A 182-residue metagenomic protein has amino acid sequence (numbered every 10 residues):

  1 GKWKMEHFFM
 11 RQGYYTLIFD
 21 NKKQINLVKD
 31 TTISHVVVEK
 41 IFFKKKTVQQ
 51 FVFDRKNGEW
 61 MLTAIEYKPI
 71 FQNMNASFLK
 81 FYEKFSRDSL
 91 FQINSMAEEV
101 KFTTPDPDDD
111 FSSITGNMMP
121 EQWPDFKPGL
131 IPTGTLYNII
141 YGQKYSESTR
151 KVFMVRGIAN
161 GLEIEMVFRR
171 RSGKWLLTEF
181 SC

Functional and structural regions predicted by a protein language model:
G1-K46, D106, D110-L162: Surface-exposed, charged secondary-structure patches
I18-D20, Q49-F53, N75-F78, V100 (+2 more regions): Surface-exposed beta-strand edges and their flanking turn/coil or helix-capping segments
K22, I33, D54, D88-S89 (+2 more regions): Generic ordered-secondary-structure signal
V36-N73, G161-C182: Short beta-strand edge/turn micro-motifs at domain boundaries
K56-I93, P105-F111: Surface-exposed beta-loop interaction hotspot
Q92-V100: Surface-exposed patches in mature extracellular/periplasmic domains of secreted proteins
K101-S113, R171-L177: Hydrophobic, well-ordered secondary-structure segments that either form specific early membrane-associated helices used
